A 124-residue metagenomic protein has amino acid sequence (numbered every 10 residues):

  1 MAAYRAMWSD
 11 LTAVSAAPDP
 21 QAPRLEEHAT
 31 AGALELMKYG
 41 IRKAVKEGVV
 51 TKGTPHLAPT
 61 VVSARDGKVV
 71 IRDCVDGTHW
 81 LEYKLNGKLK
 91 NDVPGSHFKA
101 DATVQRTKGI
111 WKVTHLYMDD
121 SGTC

Functional and structural regions predicted by a protein language model:
M1-V49: Core segments of small alpha/beta cavity-forming domains
S15, V61, D92-P94: Generic marker of residues within folded, mature protein domains
T30-M37, T51-K52, S63, G67 (+1 more regions): Alpha-helix boundary/capping detector
A31, D76-T78, M118: Solvent-exposed coil/turn segments that connect beta secondary-structure elements in extracytoplasmic/periplasmic
Y39, P55-P59, K99: Short structured motifs
K46-L85: Surface-exposed, charged secondary-structure patches
V70, K90-C124: Short beta-strand edge/turn micro-motifs at domain boundaries
